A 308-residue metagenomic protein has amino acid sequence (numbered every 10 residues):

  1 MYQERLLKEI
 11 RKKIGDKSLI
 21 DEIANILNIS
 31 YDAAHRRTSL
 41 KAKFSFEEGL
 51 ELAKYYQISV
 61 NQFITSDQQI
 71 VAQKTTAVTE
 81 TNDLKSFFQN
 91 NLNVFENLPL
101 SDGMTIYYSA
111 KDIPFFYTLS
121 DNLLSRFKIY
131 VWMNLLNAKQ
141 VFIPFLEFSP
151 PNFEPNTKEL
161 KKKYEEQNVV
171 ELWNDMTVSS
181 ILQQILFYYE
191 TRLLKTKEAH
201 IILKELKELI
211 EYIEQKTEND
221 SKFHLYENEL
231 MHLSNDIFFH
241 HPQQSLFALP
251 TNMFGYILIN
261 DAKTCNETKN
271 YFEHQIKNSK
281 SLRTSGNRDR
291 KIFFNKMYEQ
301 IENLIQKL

Functional and structural regions predicted by a protein language model:
M1-Q3, L27-H35, L119-D121, F127 (+1 more regions): Charged, low-complexity, helix/coiled-coil-prone segments
M1-Q73: Basic, Lys/Arg-rich alpha-helical nucleic-acid-recognition elements, primarily the DNA-binding modules of transcription
R5, E9, L19-E22, A33 (+5 more regions): Exposed alpha-helical structural elements
K12-K13, S101, Y212-D220, K307: Surface-exposed polar/charged interaction patches
Q68-F142: Helix-turn-helix/homeodomain-like alpha-helical modules used for DNA recognition and transcription-factor dimerization
V131-D289: Hydrophobic protein-protein interaction segments
D289-L308: Long, charge-rich alpha-helical interaction segments
